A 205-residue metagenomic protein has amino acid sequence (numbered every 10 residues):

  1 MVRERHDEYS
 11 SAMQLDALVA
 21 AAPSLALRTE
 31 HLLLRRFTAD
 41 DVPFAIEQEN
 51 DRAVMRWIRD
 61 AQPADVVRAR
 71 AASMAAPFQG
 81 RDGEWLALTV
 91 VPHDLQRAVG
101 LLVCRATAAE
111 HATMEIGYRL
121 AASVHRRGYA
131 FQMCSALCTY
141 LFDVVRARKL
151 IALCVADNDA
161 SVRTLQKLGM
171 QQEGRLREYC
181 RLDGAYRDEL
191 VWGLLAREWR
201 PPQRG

Functional and structural regions predicted by a protein language model:
V2-S123, Y140, V144, Y179-G205: GNAT-family acyltransferases
T38, G100, N158, K167-G169: Conserved phosphate-binding and hydrolysis motifs of nucleotide-dependent enzymes
Y118-L120, R126-D143, D159-K167: Conserved acetyl-CoA-binding loop-helix of GNAT-fold acetyltransferases
V144-L153: Conserved GNAT acetyl-CoA-binding A-motif
K149, R177-E178: Short, Lys/Arg-enriched C-terminal cap helix and immediately downstream tail that follows
Q166-L176: Conserved acetyl-CoA-binding loop of GNAT-fold acetyltransferases
